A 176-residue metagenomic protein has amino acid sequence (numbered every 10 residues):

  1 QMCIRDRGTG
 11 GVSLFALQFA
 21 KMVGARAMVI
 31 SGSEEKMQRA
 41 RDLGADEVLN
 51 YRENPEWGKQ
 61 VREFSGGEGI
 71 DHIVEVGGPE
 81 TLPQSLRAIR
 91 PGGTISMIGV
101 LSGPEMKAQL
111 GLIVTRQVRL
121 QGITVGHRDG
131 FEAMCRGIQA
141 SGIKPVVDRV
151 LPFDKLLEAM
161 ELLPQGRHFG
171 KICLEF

Functional and structural regions predicted by a protein language model:
Q1-N54: Mid-domain Rossmann-like dinucleotide-binding core that forms the NAD(H)/NADP(H) cofactor-binding site
V23, S31-E34, V76-R149, F153 (+1 more regions): Glycine-rich phosphate-binding loop and adjacent beta-alpha segment of Rossmann(oid) nucleotide-cofactor-binding
A45, G69-I70, L156: Local beta-strand N-terminus motif with an aromatic residue
L49, D71-V74: N-terminal Rossmann-like NAD(P) cofactor-binding module of classical short-chain dehydrogenase/reductase
P55-G67: Short amphipathic alpha-helix with an adjacent loop that forms part of the alpha/beta core around
G67, G142-V146, L157-F176: C-terminal capping/lid region of NAD(P)-dependent oxidoreductase domains
E68-G69, R90: Short acidic/histidine-rich motifs immediately flanking catalytic phosphotransfer sites in two-component signaling
